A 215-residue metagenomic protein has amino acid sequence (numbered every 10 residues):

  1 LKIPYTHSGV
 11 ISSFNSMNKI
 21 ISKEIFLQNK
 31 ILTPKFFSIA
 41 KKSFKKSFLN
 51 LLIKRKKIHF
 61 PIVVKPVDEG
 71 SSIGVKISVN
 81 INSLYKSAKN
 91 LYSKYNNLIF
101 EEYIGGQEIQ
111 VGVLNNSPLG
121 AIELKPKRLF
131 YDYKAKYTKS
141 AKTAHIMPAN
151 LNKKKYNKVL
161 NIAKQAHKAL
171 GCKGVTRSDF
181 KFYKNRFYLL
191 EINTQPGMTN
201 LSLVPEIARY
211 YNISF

Functional and structural regions predicted by a protein language model:
L1: N-terminal glycine-rich "phosphate-gripper" loop used for MgATP/nucleotide binding and carboxylate activation
P4-Y5, T33, I62, F215: Hydrophobic beta-strand scaffold residues
V10-F14, L124-K127: Short, acidic/turn-prone active-site loops that include or flank metal/cofactor- and phosphate-binding residues
S13-Q107: Active-site nucleotide/adenylate-binding loops and adjacent lid/helix of ATP-dependent enzymes
K30, K42, N50-K54, K154 (+3 more regions): Peripheral (often C-terminal) accessory segments that flank ATP-dependent C-N-forming ligase machineries
S72, K127, N193-I207: Glycine-rich phosphate/pyrophosphate-binding beta-alpha loops
V79-N161, F182-Y188: Phosphate-binding site of ATP-dependent enzymes
E102, V113, H167-M198, A208: Conserved metal-phosphate-binding beta-hairpin within the catalytic cores of diverse ATP-dependent phosphoryl-transfer
